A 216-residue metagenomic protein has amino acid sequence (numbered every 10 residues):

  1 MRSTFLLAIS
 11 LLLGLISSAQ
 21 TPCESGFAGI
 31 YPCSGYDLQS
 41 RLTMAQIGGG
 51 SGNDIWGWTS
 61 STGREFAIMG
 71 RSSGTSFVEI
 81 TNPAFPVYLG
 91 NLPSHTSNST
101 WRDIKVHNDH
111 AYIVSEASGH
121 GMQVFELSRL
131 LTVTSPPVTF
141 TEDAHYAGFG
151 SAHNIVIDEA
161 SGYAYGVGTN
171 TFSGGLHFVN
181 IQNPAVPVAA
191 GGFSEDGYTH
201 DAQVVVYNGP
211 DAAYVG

Functional and structural regions predicted by a protein language model:
M1-T4: Positively charged n-region of N-terminal signal peptides that target proteins for export
L6-G14: Bacterial N-terminal signal peptides
A19-G216: Feature marking well-ordered beta-strand scaffolds used for ligand recognition
